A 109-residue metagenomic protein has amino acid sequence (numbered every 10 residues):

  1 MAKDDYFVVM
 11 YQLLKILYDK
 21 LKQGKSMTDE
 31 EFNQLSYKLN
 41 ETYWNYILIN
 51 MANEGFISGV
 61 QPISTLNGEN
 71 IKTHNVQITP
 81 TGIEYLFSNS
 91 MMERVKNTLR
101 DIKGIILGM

Functional and structural regions predicted by a protein language model:
M1-K20: Short alpha-helical segments that sit at the start of domains
L17-L21, M51, L86-N89: Generic structural signal for hydrophobic core residues of well-folded globular domains
Q23-L35: Short acidic, hydrophobic short linear motifs in intrinsically disordered regions
K38-V60, T73: Short amphipathic alpha-helical interaction segments
L66-D101: Short, amphipathic alpha-helical interaction segments positioned at domain boundaries
L99-M109: Short acidic DE-rich linear segments
